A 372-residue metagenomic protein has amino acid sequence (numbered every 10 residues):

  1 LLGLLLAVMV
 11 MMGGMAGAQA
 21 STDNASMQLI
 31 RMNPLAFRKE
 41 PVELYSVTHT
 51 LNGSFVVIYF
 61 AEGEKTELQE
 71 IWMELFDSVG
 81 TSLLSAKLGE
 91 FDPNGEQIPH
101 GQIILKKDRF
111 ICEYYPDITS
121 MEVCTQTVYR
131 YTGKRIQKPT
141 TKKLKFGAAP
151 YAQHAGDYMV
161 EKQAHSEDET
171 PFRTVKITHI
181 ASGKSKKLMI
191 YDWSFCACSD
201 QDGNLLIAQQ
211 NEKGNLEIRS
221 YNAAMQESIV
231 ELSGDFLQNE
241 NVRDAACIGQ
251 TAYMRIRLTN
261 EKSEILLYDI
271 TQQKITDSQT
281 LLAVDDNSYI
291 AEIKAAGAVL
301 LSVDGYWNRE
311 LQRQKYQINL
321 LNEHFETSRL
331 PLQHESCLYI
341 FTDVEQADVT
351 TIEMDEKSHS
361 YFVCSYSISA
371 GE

Functional and structural regions predicted by a protein language model:
G3-G13: Bacterial N-terminal signal peptides
G14-T22: Sec-dependent signal peptide cleavage junction
S21-R38, E70-E90, T119-L144, E169-M189 (+4 more regions): Surface-exposed loop/turn elements that mediate protein-protein interactions on large endomembrane-trafficking
A36-L68: Beta-strand-rich domains and repeat architectures in extracellular enzymes and scaffolds, especially beta-propellers
E40-T50, P93-K106, K143-G156, I190-Q201 (+3 more regions): Repeated scaffold domains used in trafficking and secretory/extracellular systems, primarily beta-propellers
N52-E62, Q102-T119, A152-E167, G203-Q210 (+3 more regions): Short beta-strand elements that form the blades of beta-propeller/WD-repeat-like and other beta-sheet-rich scaffold
A148-A155, V160-K176, K187-I218: Solenoidal tandem-repeat scaffolds enriched in leucines and small polar residues
L338-E372: Blade-level signature of beta-propeller repeat domains, shared across WD40, Kelch, NHL, RCC1 and BNR/Asp-box propellers
